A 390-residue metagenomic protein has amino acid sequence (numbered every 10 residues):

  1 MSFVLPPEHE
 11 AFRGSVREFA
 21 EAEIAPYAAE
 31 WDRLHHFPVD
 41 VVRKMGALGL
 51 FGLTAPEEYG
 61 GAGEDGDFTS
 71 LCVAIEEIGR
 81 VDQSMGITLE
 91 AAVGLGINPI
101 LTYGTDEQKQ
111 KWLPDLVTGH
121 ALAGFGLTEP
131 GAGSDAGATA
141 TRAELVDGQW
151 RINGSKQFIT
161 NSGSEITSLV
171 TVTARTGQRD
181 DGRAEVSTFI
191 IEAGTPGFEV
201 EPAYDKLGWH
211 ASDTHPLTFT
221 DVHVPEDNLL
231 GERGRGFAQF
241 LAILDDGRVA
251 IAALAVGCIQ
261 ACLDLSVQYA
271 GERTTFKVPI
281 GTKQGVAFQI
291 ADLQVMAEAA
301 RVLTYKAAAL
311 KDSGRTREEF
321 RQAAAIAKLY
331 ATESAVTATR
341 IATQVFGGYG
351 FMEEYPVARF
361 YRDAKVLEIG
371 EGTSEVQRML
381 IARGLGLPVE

Functional and structural regions predicted by a protein language model:
M1-A91, Y103-Q108, D115, G119-H120 (+4 more regions): Alpha-helical interface subdomain recognition
G49, I75-G79, A174-R175, I191-T195 (+1 more regions): Short Ser/Thr-interspersed hydrophobic loop/turn segments at strand-loop and sheet-helix junctions that line or gate
I97-Y103, F125, G137, R179: Flexible, glycine-rich active-site loops centered on histidine and acidic residues that chelate a metal or position
G119-L127: A short, Trp-centered hydrophobic/proline-enriched beta-strand micro-motif
G131-S134, T160-E165, Q178-D180, K206-D213: Short Gly/Pro-enriched turn/cap motifs at secondary-structure boundaries
Q149, N153-E199: A short core secondary-structure module
G194-P225: Flexible, small-/acidic-enriched active-site or ligand-binding loops
L217-Q239: A short, charged helix-loop
